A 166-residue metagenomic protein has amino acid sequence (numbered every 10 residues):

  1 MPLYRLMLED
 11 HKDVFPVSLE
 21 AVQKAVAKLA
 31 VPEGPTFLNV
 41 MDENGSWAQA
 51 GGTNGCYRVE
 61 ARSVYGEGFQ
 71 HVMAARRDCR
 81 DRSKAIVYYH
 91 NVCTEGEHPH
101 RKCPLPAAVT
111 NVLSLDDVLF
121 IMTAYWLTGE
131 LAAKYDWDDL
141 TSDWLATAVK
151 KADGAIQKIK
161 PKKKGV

Functional and structural regions predicted by a protein language model:
M1-F37, C56-V166: Acidic, proline/glycine-rich low-complexity IDRs
N44-G45: Long, low-complexity, intrinsically disordered segments enriched in glycines and aromatic residues
